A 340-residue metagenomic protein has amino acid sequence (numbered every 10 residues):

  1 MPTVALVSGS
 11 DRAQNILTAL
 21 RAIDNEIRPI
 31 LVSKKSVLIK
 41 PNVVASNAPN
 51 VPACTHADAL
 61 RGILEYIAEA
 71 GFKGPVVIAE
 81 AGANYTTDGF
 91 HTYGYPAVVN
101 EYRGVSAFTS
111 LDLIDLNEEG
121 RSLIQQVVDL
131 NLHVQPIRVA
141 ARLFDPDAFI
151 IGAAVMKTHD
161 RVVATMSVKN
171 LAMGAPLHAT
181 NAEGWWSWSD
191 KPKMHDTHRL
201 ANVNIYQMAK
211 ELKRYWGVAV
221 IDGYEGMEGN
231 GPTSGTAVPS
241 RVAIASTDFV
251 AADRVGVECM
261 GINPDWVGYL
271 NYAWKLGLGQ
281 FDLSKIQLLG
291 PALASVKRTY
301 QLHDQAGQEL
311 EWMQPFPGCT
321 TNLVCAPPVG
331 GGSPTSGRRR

Functional and structural regions predicted by a protein language model:
M1-V51, T55-R340: Extended, low-polarity segments enriched in aliphatic/aromatic residues
